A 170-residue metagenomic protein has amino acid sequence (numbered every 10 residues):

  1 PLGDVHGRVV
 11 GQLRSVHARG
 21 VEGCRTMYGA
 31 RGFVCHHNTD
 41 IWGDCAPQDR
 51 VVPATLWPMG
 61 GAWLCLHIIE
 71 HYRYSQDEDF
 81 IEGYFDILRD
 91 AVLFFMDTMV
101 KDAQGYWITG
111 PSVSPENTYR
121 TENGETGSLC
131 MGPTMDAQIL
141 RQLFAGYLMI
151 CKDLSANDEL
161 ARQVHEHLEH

Functional and structural regions predicted by a protein language model:
P1-H36: Carboxylate/His-rich catalytic cores and anion/metal-binding grooves
Q12-S15, R19, I87-K101, G146: Alpha-helical scaffold segments in carbohydrate-active enzymes
R31-I81, M96-H165: The feature captures the catalytic groove of carbohydrate-active enzymes
E82-D86: Aromatic- and glycine-enriched glycan-recognition loops and surfaces that form the carbohydrate-binding subsites
H167-H170: Glycine-rich phosphate/pyrophosphate-binding loop and adjacent beta-alpha nucleotide/cofactor-binding cores
